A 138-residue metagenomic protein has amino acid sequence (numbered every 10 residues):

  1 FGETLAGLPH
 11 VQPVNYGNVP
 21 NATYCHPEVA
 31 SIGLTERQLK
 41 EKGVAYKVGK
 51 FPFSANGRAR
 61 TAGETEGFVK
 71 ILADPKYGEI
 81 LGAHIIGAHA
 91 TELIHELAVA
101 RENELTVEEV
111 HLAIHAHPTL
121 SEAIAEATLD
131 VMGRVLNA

Functional and structural regions predicted by a protein language model:
F1, P9-Q12: Anionic-ligand-binding alpha/beta catalytic cores of soluble enzymes and soluble regulatory domains that recognize
L5-L8, V19, Y24-A138: Flexible, glycine-rich terminal cap/loop adjacent to redox cofactors in electron-transfer oxidoreductases
Q12-N18: Charge-dense, low-complexity polyampholytic segments
